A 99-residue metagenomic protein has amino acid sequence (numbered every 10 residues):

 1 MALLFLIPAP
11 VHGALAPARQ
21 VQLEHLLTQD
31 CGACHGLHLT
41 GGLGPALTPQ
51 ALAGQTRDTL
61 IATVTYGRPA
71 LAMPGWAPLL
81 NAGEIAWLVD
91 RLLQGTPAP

Functional and structural regions predicted by a protein language model:
M1-L3: Sec-dependent N-terminal signal peptides
L6-L27, T96-P99: Electrostatic cytochrome c docking/interface patches
V11-A18, L37-Q50: His/Cys-centered metal/cofactor-coordination and adjacent catalytic loops
Q22, G42, T59: Amphipathic alpha-helical recognition patches that constitute DNA-binding helices
L23-E24, T28, I61, T65: Solvent-exposed, non-membrane alpha-helical residues enriched in polar/charged side chains
L27-L37, L88-L92: The canonical Cys-X-X-Cys-His
Q29, P45, L71: Glycine-centered loop/turn positions within well-structured domains that cap or flank conserved ligand/cofactor-binding
P49-A98: Extracytoplasmic electron-transfer domains, predominantly the class I c-type cytochrome c fold
